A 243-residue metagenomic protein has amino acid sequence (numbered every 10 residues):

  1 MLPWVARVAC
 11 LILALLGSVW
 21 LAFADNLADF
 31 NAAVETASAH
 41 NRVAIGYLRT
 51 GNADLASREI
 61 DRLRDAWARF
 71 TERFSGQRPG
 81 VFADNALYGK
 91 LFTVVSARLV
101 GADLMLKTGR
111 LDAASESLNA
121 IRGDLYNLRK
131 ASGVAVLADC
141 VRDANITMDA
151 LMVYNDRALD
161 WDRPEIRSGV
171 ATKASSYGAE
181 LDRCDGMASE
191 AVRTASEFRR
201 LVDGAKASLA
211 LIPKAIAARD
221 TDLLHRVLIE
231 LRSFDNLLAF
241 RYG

Functional and structural regions predicted by a protein language model:
M1-A9: Bacterial N-terminal signal peptides that target proteins for export
V8-S18: Bacterial N-terminal signal peptides
A22-G243: Mature extracytoplasmic or organellar-lumen-exposed domains after removal of signal/transit peptides
